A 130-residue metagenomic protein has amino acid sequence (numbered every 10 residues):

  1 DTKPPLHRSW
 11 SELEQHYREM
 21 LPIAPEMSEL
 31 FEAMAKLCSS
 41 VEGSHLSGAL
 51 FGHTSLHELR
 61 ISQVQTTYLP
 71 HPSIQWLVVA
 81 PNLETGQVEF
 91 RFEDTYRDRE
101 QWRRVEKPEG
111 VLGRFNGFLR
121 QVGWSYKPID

Functional and structural regions predicted by a protein language model:
D1-T2, R97-D130: Acidic, proline/glycine-rich low-complexity IDRs
D1-T67: Negatively charged, low-complexity tracts enriched in Asp/Glu with abundant Ser/Thr
P22, L50-H53, H71-S73, E89-R91 (+1 more regions): Generic alpha-helix signal with a bias toward terminal, lower-confidence helices and secondary-structure junctions
T66-G113: Intrinsically disordered, low-complexity regulatory segments enriched in Ser/Thr/Pro and charged residues
